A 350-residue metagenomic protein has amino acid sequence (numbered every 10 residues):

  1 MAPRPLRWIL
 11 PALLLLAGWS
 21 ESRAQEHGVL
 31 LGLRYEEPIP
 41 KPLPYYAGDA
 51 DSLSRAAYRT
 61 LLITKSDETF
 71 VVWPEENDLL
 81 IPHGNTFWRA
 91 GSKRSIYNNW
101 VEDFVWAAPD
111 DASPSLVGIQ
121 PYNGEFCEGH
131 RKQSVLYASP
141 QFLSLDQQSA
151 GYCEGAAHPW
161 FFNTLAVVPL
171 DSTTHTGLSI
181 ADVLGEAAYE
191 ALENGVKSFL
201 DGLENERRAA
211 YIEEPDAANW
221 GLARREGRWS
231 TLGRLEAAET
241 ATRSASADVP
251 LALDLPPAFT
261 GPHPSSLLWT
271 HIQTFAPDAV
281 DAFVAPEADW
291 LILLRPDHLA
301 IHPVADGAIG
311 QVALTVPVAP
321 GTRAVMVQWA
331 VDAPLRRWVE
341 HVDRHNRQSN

Functional and structural regions predicted by a protein language model:
M1-I9: Bacterial N-terminal signal peptides that target proteins for export
I9-A17: Bacterial N-terminal signal peptides
S22-A24: Boundary at the C-terminal end of the N-terminal hydrophobic targeting segment
G28, P140-Q141, A288-D289: Short coil/turn segments that connect the beta-strands within blades of beta-propeller domains
L31-G32, S144-L145, L293: Residue position within the beta-strands of beta-propeller blades
Y46-S134: Post-signal peptide N-terminal segment of secreted/secretory-pathway proteins
G129-D278: Acidic, serine/threonine- and glycine-rich low-complexity intrinsically disordered segments that serve as flexible
V249, L253-N350: Hydrophilic extracytoplasmic domains
